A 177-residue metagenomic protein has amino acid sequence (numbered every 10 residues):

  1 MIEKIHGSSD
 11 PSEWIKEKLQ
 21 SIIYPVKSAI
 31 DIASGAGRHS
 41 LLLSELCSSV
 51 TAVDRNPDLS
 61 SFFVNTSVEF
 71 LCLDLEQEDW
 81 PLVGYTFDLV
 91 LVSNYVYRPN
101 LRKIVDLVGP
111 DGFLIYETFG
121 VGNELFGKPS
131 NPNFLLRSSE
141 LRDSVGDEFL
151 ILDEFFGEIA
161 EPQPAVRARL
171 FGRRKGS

Functional and structural regions predicted by a protein language model:
M1-Y24: S-adenosyl-L-methionine
V26-G35: Conserved class I S-adenosyl-L-methionine
A36-C47: Conserved SAM-binding loop of SAM-dependent methyltransferases across substrates and taxa, primarily the Class I
T66-E78: Conserved SAM-binding strand-loop segment of SAM-dependent methyltransferases
W80-L89: A short acidic, Gly/Pro-enriched loop at the edge of an enzyme's catalytic core that lines a small-molecule cofactor
V96-L107: A short, conserved alpha-helix within the catalytic core of class I
G112-N123: Conserved beta-strand signature within the Rossmann-like core of class I S-adenosyl-L-methionine
I159-S177: Core SAM-dependent methyltransferase catalytic element
